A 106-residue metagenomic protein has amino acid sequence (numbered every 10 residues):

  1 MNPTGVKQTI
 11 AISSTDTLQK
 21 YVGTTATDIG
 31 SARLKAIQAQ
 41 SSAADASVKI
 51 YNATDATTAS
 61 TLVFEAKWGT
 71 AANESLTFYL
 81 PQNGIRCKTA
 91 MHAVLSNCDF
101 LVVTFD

Functional and structural regions predicted by a protein language model:
M1-G30, S42, V94-D106: C-terminal interaction-tip segments
S13-T15, A71-S75: Solvent-exposed, conformationally flexible loop/turn segments
I29-G30, A71-N73, R86, S96: Surface-exposed coil/turn segments at beta-strand junctions on protein surfaces, enriched
L34, D45-V48, A90, F100: Exposed beta-strand and adjacent loop surfaces of beta-rich binding modules that mediate intermolecular recognition
K35-I37, Q82-N97: Noncatalytic modules at the cell exterior or secretory-pathway interfaces, chiefly beta-strand-rich lectin/adhesion
A43-L62, V102-T104: Short, surface-exposed beta-strand/strand-loop-strand elements in extracellular ectodomains
T61-A71: Solvent-exposed serine/threonine-rich low-complexity stretches and specific carbohydrate-binding patches
S75-N83: Exposed aromatic-hydrophobic patches
